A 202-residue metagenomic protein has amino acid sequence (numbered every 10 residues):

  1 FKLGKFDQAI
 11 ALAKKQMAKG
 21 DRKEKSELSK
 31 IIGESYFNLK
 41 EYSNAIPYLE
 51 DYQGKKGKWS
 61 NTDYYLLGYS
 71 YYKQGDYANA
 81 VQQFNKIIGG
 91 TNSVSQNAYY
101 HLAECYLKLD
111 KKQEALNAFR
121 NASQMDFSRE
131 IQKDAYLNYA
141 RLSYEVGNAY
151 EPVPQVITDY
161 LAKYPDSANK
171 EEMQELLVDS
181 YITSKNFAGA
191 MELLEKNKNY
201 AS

Functional and structural regions predicted by a protein language model:
F1-S202: Acidic, polar-rich low-complexity tracts and alpha-helical solenoid repeat scaffolds
